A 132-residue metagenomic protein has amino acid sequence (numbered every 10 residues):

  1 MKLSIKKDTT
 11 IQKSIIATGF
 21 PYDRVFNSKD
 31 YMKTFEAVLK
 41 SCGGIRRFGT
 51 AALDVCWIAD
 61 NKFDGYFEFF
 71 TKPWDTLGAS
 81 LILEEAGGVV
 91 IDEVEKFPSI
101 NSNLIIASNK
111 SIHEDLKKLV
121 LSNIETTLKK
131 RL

Functional and structural regions predicted by a protein language model:
M1-V55, S102-L132: Acidic beta-strand-loop-alpha-helix segment within the catalytic core of divalent metal-dependent phosphate-processing
I16, E84, G88-V89: Conserved AMP-binding/adenylate-forming
A51-A52, D75-T76, F97-N101: Small/polar glycine-rich anion-binding or flexible loop at a beta-alpha turn
C56-A59, S80-E85: Hydrophobic residues within well-ordered alpha-helices
D60-G65, G87-V89: Alpha-to-beta junction loops
D64-P73: Active-site neighborhoods of divalent-metal-dependent phosphate/nucleic-acid chemistry enzymes
G87-N103: Acidic, metal-binding active-site segment of PIN/NYN-like and related structure-specific nucleases
